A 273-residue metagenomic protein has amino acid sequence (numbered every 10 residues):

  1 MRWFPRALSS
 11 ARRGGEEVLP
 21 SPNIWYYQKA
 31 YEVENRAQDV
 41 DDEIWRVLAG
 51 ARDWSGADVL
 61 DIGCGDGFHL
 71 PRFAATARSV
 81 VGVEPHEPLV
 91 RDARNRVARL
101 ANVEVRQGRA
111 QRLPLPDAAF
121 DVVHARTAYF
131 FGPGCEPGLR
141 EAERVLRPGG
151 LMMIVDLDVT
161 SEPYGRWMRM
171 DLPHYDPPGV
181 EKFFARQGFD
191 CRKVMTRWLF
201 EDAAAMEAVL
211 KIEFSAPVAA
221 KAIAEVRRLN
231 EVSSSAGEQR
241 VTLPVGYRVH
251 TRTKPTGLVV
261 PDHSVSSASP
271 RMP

Functional and structural regions predicted by a protein language model:
R2-A57, F68-R72, R96, E207: Conserved class I S-adenosyl-L-methionine
A57, R78, D121: Conserved acidic residues
L60, D66-R112: Class I SAM-dependent methyltransferase SAM/SAH-binding core
D66, A185, D190-S266, R271-P273: Conserved Class I S-adenosyl-L-methionine
Q111-V123: A short acidic, Gly/Pro-enriched loop at the edge of an enzyme's catalytic core that lines a small-molecule cofactor
D121-C135: A short SAM/SAH-binding and catalytic strip from SAM-dependent methyltransferases
E136-P148: A short glycine-rich, Lys/Arg-flanked "PGG" loop and its adjoining helix->strand segment in the class I
L151-E181: Conserved class I S-adenosyl-L-methionine
